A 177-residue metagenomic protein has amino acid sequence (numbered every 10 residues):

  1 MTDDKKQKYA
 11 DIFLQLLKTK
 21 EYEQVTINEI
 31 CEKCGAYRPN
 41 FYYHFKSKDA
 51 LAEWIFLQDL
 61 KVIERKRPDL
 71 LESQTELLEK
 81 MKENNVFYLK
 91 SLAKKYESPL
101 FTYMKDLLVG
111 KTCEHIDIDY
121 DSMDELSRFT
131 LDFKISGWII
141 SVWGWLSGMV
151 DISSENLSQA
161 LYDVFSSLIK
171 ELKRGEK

Functional and structural regions predicted by a protein language model:
M1-K20, Q24, E29: Basic, helix-initiating cap at the start of DNA-binding domains
Q7-Q15, K33, A50-E72, E76 (+1 more regions): Alpha-helical structural segments
L14, V25-C34, L51, L60 (+2 more regions): N-terminal intrinsically disordered, cationic/polar leader segments that include organellar targeting peptides
G35-F45: Short hydrophobic/aromatic patch on the recognition helix
D69-E114: Helical hydrophobic small-molecule/effector-binding pocket
E97-I140, S147, S166, K170: Amphipathic alpha-helical packing segments from all-alpha helical-bundle domains
S147-K177: C-terminal peripheral helix-coil segments that are non-catalytic and often amphipathic
